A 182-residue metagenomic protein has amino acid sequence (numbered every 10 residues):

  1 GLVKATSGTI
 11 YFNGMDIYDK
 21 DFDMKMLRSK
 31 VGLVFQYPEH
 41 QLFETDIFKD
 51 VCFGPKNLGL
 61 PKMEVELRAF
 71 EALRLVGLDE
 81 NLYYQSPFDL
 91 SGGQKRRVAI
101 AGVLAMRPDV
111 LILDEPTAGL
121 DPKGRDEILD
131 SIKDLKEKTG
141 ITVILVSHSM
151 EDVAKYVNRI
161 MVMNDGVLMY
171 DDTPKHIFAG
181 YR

Functional and structural regions predicted by a protein language model:
G8-D19, L27: Conserved ABC transporter NBD signature motif
M63-N81: Conserved ABC ATPase "signature" region
S86-L90, Q94: Conserved ABC ATPase signature
R107: Conserved catalytic motifs of ABC-family nucleotide-binding domains
L111-D114: Catalytic Walker B motif of ABC-type/P-loop ATPase nucleotide-binding domains
V153-K155: A short, surface-exposed alpha-helical micro-motif characterized by mixed small hydrophobic and charged/polar residues
V167-R182: Conserved beta-strand-loop-alpha-helix hinge in the C-terminal portion of ABC ATPase nucleotide-binding domains
